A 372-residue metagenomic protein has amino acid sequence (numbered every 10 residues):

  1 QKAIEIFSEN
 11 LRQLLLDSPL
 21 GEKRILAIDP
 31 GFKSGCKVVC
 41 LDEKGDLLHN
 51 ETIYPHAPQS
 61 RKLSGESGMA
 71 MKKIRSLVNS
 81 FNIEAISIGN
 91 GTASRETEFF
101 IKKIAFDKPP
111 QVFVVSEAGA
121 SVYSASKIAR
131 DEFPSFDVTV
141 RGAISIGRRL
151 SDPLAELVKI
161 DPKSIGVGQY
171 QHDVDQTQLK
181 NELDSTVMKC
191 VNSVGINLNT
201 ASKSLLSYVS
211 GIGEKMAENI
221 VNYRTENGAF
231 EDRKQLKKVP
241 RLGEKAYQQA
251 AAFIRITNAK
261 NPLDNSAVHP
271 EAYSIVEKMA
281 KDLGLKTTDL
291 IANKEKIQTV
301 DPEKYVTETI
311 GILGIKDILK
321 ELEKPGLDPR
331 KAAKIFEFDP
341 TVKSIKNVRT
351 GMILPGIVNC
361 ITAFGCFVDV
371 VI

Functional and structural regions predicted by a protein language model:
Q1-R24, E43, M71-R75, S80: Extended, highly charged clamp/arch subdomains and adjacent linkers that form or line substrate-binding channels
L14, S18, K44, Y54 (+11 more regions): Conserved, well-folded catalytic cores of nucleic-acid-processing and energy-transducing macromolecular machines
P19-L47, L150: Gly/Thr-rich phosphate-binding beta-strand-loop-beta motif of the actin/hexokinase/Hsp70
V39-L41, F367-I372: Short, acidic/hydrophobic/Gly-rich beta-strand patch recurrent on exposed beta strands that often constitutes part
C40-G65: Short glycine-rich, Thr/Ser-proximal phosphate-binding strand/loop in the N-terminal lobe of ATP-dependent enzymes
R61-S87, T92-G195: Conserved phosphate-handling catalytic cores of large alpha/beta enzymes
D131-A229, E244-V276, A280, G314-P340 (+3 more regions): Long, highly charged, low-complexity intrinsically disordered interaction regions that mediate electrostatic DNA/RNA
M279-K304: Extended, domain-scale alpha-helical bundle/helix-rich regions
